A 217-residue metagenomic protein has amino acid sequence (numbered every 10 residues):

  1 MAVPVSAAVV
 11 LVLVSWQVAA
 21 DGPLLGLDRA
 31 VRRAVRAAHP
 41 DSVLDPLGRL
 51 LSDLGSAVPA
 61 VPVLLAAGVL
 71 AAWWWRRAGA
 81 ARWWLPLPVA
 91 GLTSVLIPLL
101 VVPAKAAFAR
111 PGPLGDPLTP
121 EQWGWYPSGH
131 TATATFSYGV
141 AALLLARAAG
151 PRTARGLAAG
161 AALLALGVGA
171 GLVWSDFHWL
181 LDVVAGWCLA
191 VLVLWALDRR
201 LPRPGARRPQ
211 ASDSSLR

Functional and structural regions predicted by a protein language model:
M1-A60, A107-L118: N-terminal transmembrane-helix/juxtamembrane module of multi-pass inner/ER membrane proteins
M1-V3, V61, L87-L92, R155-A162 (+1 more regions): Hydrophobic alpha-helical transmembrane segments
A2-V5, A66-P98: Interfacial segments of alpha-helical transmembrane regions
V31, L51, A104, H130 (+1 more regions): Divalent metal-coordination and catalytic microenvironments
S52-R76, G139, L145: Hydrophobic alpha-helical transmembrane segments
G68-V69, D116-R217: Membrane-embedded catalytic cores of phosphoryl/pyrophosphoryl-handling enzymes
V89-T93, I97, V101, G186 (+2 more regions): Alpha-helical transmembrane segments in multi-pass membrane proteins
I97-P111: Transmembrane alpha-helix/helix-exit interface in multi-pass inner-membrane proteins
